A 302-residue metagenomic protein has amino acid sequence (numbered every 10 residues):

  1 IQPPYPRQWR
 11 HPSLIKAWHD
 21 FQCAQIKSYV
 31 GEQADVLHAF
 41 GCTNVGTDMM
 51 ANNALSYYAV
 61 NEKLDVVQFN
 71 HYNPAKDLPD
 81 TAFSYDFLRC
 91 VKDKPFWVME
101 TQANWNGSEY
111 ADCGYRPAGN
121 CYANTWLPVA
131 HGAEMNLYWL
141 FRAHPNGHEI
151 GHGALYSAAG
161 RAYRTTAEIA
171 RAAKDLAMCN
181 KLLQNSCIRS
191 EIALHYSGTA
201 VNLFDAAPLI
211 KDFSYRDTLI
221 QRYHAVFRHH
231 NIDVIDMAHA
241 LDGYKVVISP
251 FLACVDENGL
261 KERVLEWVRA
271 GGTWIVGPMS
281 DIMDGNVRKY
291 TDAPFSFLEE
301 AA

Functional and structural regions predicted by a protein language model:
I1-A24, S28: Active-site-proximal, well-structured secondary-structure segments within enzyme catalytic domains
I1-P4, L64, A293: Aromatic- and acidic-residue-enriched segments that line the glycan-binding/catalytic groove of carbohydrate-active
I15, Q22, S28-G31, A39-T43 (+3 more regions): Carbohydrate-binding surfaces of carbohydrate-active enzymes
V36: Short alpha-helical functional segments enriched in proximate histidine and acidic residues
L55-Y58: Short, glycine/polar-rich helix-capping loops at beta-to-alpha or helix-loop-helix junctions that flank or form
